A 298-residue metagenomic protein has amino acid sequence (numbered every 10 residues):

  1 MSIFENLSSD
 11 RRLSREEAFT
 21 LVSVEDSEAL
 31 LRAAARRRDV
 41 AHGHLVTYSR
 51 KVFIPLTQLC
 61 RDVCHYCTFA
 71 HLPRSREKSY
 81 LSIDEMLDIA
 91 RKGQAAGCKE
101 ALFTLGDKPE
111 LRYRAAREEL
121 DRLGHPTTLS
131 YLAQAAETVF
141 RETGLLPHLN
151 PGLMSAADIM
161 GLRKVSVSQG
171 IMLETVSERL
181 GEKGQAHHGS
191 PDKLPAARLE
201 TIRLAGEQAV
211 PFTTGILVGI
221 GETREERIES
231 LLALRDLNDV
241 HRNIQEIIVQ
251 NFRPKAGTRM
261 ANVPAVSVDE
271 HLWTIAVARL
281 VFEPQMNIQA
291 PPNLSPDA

Functional and structural regions predicted by a protein language model:
M1-R61: Flexible, acidic/Gly-rich N-terminal and inter-domain linker regions that tether and position cofactor-handling modules
D10, V24, R37, A96 (+4 more regions): Change "in soluble alpha/beta enzymes" to "in soluble alpha/beta proteins
S14-A18, V22-E25, A29, A41 (+2 more regions): C-terminal accessory regions of radical SAM enzymes
V40, V46-D88, P109-E110: Canonical Radical SAM [4Fe-4S] cluster-binding loop centered on the CxxxCxxC motif and its immediate flanking residues
V46-V52, A101-F103, P147-L149, Q169-I171 (+3 more regions): Hydrophobic faces of well-ordered beta-strands that scaffold small-molecule active sites in alpha/beta enzyme cores
P73-L237: Conserved Radical SAM active-site core
E110-A115, L180-G184, V218-E225, R242-V266 (+1 more regions): Flexible glycine/acidic-rich beta-alpha junction loops that bind and position SAM and/or redox cofactors in anaerobic
A265-T274: Generic long, charged, amphipathic alpha-helical segments
